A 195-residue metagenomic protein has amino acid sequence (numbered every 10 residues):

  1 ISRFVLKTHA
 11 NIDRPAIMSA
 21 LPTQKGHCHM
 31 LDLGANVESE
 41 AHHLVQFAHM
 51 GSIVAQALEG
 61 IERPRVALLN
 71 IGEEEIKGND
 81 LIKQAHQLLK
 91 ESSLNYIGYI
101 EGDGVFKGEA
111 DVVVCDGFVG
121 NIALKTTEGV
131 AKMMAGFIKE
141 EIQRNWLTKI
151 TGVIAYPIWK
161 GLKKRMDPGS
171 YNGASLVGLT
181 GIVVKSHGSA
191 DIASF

Functional and structural regions predicted by a protein language model:
I1-S2, G34-S39, A67, L81-K83 (+2 more regions): A generic short-segment signal for beta-strand/edge and adjacent turn/coil regions
I1-V5, A48-G51: Buried hydrophobic packing segments
S2-M30, E109-V113, G117-F195: Glycine-rich phosphate/nucleotide-binding loop
H29-N36, R65-G72, I182-S186: Short glycine-rich or small-residue beta-strand-to-loop segments that form or flank ligand, phosphate, metal/Fe-S
A35-V45, K185-A193: Short, glycine-rich nucleotide/cofactor-binding loops
V37-G102, D111: Glycine-rich phosphate/diphosphate-binding loop of Rossmann-like nucleotide-binding domains
V105-F106: Structural alpha-helical scaffold elements that stabilize or flank donor/cofactor-binding regions in carbohydrate
